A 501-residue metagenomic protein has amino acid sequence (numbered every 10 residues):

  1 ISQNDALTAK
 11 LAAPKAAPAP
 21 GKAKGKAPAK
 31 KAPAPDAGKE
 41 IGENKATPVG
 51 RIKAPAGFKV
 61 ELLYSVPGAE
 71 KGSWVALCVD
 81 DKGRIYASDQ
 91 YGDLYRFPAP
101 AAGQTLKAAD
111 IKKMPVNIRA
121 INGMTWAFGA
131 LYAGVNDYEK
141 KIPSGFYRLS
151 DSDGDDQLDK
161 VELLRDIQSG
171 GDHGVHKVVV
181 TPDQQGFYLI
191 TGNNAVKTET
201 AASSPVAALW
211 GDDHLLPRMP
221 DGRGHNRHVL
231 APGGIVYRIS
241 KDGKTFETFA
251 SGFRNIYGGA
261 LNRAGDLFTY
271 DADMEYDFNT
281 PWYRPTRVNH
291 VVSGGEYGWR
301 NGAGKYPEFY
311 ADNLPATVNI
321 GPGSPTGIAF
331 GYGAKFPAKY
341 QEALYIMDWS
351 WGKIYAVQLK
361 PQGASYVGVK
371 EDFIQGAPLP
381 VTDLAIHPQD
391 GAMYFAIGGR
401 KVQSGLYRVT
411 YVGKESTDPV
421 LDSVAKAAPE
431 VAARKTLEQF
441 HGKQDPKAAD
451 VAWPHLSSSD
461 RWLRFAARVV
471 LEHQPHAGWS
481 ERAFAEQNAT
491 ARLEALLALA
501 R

Functional and structural regions predicted by a protein language model:
Q3-A13, P20-F440: Beta-propeller domains with acidic blade repeats across secreted/periplasmic ectodomains and cytosolic WD/CNH propellers
A396-G398, V402, V409-R501: Long, ordered, helix-rich scaffold segments
